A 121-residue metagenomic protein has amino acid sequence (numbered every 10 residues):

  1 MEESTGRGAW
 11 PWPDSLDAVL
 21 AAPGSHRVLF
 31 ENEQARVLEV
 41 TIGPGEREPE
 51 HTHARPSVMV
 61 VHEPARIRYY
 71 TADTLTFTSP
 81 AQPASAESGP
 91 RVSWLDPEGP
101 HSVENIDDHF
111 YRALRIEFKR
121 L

Functional and structural regions predicted by a protein language model:
M1-V40, R47-E50, Y69, T76-E104 (+2 more regions): A short, N-terminal "cap"/entry segment at the start of jelly-roll beta-barrel domains of the cupin/DSBH fold
A54-L75: Glycine- and acidic-residue-biased ligand/ion/polar-headgroup-sensing regions
